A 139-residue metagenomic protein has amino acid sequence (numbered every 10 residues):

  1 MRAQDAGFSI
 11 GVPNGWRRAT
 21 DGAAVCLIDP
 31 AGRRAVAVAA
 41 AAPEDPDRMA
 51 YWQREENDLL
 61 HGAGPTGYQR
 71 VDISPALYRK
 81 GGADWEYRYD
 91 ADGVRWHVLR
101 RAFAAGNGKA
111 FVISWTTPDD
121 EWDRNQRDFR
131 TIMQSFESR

Functional and structural regions predicted by a protein language model:
D5-A24: Proline-anchored loop/turn motifs at beta-strand termini and strand-loop-strand connectors
R18-R127, Q134: Conserved polar/disulfide-associated segments of primarily extracytoplasmic proteins
